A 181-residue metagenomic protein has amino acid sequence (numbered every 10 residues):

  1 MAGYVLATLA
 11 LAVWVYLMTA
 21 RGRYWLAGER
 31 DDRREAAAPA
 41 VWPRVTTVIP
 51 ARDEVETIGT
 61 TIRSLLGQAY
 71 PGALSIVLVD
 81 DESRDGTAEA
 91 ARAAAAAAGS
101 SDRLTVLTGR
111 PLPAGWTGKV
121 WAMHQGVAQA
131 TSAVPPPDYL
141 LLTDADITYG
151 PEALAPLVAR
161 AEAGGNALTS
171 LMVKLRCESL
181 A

Functional and structural regions predicted by a protein language model:
M1-P39: N-terminal membrane-anchoring/stem segments of glycan-assembly enzymes
L26-D32, E54-G67: Short, well-formed alpha-helical segments that are part of the catalytic scaffolds of diverse glycosyltransferases
P43-T46, S75: Cell-envelope/extracellular polymer assembly enzymes that use nucleotide-activated donors
I62-P113: Acidic donor-binding segment of Leloir-type glycosyltransferases
G86, T143-R160: Acidic donor-binding/catalytic loop of UDP-sugar-dependent glycosyltransferases, especially processive GT2
P113, L154-A181: Conserved donor NDP-sugar-binding/catalytic core segment of glycosyltransferases
M123, L140: Short aromatic/hydrophobic "clamp" motif used to bind/position activated sugar donors
Q129-Y139: Short acidic donor-binding loop at the edge of a beta-strand
